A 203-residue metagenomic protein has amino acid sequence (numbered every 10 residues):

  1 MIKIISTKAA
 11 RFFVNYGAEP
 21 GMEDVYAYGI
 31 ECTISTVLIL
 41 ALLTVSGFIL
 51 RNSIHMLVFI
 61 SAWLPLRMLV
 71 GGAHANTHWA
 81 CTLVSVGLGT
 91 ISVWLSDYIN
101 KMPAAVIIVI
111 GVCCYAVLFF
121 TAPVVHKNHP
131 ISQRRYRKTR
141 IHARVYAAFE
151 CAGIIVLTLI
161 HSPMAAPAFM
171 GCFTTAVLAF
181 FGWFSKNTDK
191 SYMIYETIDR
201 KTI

Functional and structural regions predicted by a protein language model:
S6-H55, P65: Hydrophobic transmembrane alpha-helices
S46-F59, A105-C114: Structural signature of hydrophobic alpha-helical transmembrane segments
W63-A75, A122-P130, W183: C-terminal ends of transmembrane helices
N76-G87, A105-G111, Q133-R140: Cytoplasmic-side transmembrane-helix entry/capping segments in multi-pass membrane proteins
S85-K127: Short helix-perturbing small/polar motifs within transmembrane alpha-helices
S92-A105, A147-P163: Hydrophobic alpha-helical transmembrane segments in multi-pass integral membrane proteins
V125-F149: Membrane-helix boundary/juxtamembrane motif in polytopic membrane proteins
T188-I203: Short, highly charged, low-complexity non-transmembrane loops/tails of multi-pass membrane proteins
